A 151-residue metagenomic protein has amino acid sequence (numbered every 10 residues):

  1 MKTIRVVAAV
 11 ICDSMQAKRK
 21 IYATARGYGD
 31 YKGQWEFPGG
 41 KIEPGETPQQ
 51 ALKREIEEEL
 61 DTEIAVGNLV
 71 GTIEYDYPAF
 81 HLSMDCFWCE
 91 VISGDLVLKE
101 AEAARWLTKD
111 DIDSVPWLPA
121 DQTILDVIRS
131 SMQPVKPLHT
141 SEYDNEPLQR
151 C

Functional and structural regions predicted by a protein language model:
M1-I21: Conserved N-terminal beta-strand and adjoining loop/helix that marks the start of the Nudix/MutT-like hydrolase domain
R5-V7, R19, L82-D85, E102: Change "...and in nucleic-acid phosphodiester-cleaving endonucleases..." to "...and in nucleic-acid processing enzymes
K18-E58: Conserved Nudix-box catalytic region and its N-terminal flanking loop in Nudix hydrolases and closely related
E59-V66: Short secondary-structure junctions
E63, T72-D95, A103-R105, I128: Active-site-adjacent beta-strand/loop module that shapes the phosphate/pyrophosphate-binding cleft
W88, V97-I128: NUDIX/MutT-family hydrolases
A120-C151: Charged phosphate-binding loop/patch that engages nucleotide di/tri-phosphates or the phosphate backbone of nucleic
